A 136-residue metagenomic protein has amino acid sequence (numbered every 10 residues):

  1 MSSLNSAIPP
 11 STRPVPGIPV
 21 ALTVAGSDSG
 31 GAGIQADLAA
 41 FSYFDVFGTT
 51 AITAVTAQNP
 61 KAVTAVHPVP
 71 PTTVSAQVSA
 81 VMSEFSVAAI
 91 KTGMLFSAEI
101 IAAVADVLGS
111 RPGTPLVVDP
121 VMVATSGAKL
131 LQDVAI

Functional and structural regions predicted by a protein language model:
M1-A89: Small-residue (G/A/S/T)-rich helix-start motifs and N-terminal tracts that mark the onset
A89-T92, F96-I136: Conserved beta-alpha-beta core of the PfkB/ribokinase-like small-molecule kinase fold
